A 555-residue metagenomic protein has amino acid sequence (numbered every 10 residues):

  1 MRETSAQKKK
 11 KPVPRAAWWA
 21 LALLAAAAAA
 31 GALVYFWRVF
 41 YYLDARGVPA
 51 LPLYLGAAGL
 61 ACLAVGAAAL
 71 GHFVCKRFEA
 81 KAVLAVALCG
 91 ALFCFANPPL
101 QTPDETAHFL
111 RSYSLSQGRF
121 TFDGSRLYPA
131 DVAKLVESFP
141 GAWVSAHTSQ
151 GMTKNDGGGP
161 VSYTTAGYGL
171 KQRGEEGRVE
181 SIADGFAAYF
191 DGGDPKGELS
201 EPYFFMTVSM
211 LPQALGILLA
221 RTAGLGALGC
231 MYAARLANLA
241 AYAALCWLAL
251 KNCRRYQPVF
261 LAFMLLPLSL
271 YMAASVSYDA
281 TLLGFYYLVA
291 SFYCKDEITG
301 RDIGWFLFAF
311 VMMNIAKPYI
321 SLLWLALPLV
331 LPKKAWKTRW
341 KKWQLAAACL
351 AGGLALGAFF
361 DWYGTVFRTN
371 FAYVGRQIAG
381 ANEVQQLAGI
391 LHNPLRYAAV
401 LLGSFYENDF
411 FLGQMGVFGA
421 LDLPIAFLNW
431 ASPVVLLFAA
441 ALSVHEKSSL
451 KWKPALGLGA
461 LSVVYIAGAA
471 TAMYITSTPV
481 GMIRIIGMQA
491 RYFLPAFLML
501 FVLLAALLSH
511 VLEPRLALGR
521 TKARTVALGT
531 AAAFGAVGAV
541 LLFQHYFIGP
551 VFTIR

Functional and structural regions predicted by a protein language model:
G31-A57, Y363-N370, V374, A517-R555: Transmembrane helical bundles and short interhelical boundary loops of multi-pass, membrane-embedded
A50, G357, D361-V444, F552-R555: Membrane-lumen/periplasm interface segments of multi-pass, membrane-embedded glycan/lipid transferases
V65-G66, Y232-R255: Transmembrane-helix motifs of polytopic, lipid-linked glycan transferases
R119-M231: Interfacial juxtamembrane loops and adjacent helix segments that form the catalytic/substrate-binding surfaces
L225-L228, W247-P267: Transmembrane-helix signature of polytopic, membrane-embedded enzymes that assemble or transfer cell-envelope glycans
Y271, D302-P318, L322-L329: Membrane-interface alpha helices of multi-pass inner-membrane proteins
S275-L282: Short acidic/glycine- and proline-prone juxtamembrane loop motifs at membrane-interface regions of multi-pass membrane
F292-R301, S321-L354: Perimembrane helix-loop-helix junctions
